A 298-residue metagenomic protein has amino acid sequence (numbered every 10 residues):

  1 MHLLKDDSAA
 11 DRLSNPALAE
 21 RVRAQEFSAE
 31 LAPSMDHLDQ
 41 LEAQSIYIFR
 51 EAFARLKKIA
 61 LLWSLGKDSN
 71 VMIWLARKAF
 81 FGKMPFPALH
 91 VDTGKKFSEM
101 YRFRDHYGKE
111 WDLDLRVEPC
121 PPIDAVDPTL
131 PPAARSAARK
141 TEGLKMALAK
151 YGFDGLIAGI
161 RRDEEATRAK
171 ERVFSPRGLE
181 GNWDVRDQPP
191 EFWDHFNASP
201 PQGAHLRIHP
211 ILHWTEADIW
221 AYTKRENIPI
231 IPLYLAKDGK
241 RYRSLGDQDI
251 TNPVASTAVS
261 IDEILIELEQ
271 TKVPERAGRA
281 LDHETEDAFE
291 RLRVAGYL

Functional and structural regions predicted by a protein language model:
H2-L298: Nucleotide-activated chemistry modules centered on ATP-dependent adenylation/adenylyltransferase
